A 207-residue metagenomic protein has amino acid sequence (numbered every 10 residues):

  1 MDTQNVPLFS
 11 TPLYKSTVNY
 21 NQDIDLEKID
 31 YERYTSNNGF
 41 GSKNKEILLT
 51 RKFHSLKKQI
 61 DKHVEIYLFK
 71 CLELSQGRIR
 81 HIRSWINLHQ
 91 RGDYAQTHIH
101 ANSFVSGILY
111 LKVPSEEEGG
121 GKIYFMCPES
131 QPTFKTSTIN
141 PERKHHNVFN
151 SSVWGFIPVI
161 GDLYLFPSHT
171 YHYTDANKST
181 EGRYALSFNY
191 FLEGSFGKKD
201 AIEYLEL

Functional and structural regions predicted by a protein language model:
M1-G77, W85, Y94, K122 (+1 more regions): Non-heme Fe(II)/2-oxoglutarate
Q4, Q96, D175-S179: Short proline/glycine-enriched turn/loop segments at secondary-structure junctions
K57, F188, L192-G197: Localized sequence-composition bias
S84-I86, G107-L109, L186-Y190: A structural signal for short, well-ordered beta-strand segments
W85, H98-H100, H172: Histidine-centered active-site/metal-ligand motif
H89-L165, G182, S195-Y204: Catalytic core of non-heme Fe(II) oxygenases with the double-stranded beta-helix
Y171, D175-A185: Ligand-binding loop in jelly-roll beta-barrel domains
